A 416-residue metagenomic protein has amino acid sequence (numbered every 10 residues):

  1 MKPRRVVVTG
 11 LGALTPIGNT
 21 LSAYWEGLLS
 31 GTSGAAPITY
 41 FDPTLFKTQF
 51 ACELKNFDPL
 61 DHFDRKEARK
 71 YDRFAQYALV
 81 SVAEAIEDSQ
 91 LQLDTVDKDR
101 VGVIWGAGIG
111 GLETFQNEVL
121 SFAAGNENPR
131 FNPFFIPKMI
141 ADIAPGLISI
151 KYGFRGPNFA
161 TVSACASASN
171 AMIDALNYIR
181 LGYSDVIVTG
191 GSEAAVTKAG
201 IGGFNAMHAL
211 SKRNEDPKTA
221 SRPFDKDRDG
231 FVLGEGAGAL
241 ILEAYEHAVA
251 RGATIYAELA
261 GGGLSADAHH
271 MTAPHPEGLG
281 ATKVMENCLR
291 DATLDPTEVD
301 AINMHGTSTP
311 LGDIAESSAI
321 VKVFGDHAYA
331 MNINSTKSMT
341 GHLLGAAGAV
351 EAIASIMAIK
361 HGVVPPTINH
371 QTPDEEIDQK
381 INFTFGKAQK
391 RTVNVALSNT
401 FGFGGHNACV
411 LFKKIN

Functional and structural regions predicted by a protein language model:
M1-E67, S89, E246-Y256, I353-T367 (+1 more regions): ACP-dependent fatty acid/polyketide chain-elongation machinery
M1-V8, L93-K98, A292-E298, Y329 (+1 more regions): Flexible, low-complexity linker/loop segments at domain and module junctions
R5-T9, A36, E215-A292, D300-A301: Condensing-enzyme catalytic core mediating Claisen C-C bond formation in acyl metabolism
V8, Y24-W25, L29-S163, S192-G203 (+1 more regions): Conserved beta-ketoacyl condensing-enzyme motif
S22-G27, E113-N128, Y178-L181, I201-N214 (+3 more regions): A glycine- and small-aliphatic-rich helix-loop capping segment at beta-alpha/alpha-beta transitions that lines
A78-L91, A144-P145, S149-Y152, P157-E193 (+4 more regions): Active-site-proximal alpha-helical scaffold in enzymes
G125-N132, I173, N177, E193-A250 (+2 more regions): Glycine-/small-residue-rich "gating" segment that lines the acyl/pantetheine channel and substrate pocket
Y183-D229, G262-P276, G306-D313, A330-I381: Acyl-CoA/ACP chain-elongation machinery
